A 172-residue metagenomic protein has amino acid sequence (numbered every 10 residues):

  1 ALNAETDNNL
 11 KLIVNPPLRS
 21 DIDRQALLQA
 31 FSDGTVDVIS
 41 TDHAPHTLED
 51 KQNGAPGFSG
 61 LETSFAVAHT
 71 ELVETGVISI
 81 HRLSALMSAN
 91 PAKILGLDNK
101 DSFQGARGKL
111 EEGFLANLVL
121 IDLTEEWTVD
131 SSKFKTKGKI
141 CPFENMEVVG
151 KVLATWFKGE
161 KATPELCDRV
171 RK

Functional and structural regions predicted by a protein language model:
A1-I39: Histidine/acidic residue-rich metal-binding segments in metalloenzymes
A1-L2, S20, T47, S79 (+1 more regions): Helix N-cap and loop-to-helix transition residues
E5-I13, E49-Q52, K135-K139: Short glycine/proline- and charge-enriched loop/turn segments that cap or connect secondary-structure elements
K11, S32-D33, D37-I39, A44-V119: His/Asp/Glu-enriched, well-ordered alpha-helical/loop segment that forms or immediately abuts the divalent-metal
L12-I22, S59, C141-E147: A short acidic, glycine-rich active-site loop that binds or catalyzes chemistry on phosphate/adenosine moieties
S20-Q29, H69-E74, V148-T155: Short C-terminal domain-edge/linker segments immediately following a structured domain
D23-L27, G105-G108, C141: A generic local structural motif
P56, E112-R171: C-terminal cap of metal-dependent C-N hydrolases
